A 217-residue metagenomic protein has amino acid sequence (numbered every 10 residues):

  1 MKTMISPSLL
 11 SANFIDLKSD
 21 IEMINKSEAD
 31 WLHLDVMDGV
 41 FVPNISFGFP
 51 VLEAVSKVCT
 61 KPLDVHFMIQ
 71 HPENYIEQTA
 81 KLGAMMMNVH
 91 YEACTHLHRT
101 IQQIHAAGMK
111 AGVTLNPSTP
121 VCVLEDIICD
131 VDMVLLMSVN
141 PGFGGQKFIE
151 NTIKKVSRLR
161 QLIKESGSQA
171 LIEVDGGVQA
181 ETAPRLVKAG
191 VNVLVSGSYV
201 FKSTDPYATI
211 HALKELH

Functional and structural regions predicted by a protein language model:
M1-N88, A93-H96, Q103, A111 (+8 more regions): Conserved N-terminal beta1-alpha1 strand-loop-helix module at the mouth
M4, T114, L135-S138, E173 (+1 more regions): Conserved beta-strand segments that form the floor/walls of ligand-binding pockets within enzyme and binding domains
L32-D35, I172-V174, S196: Short beta-strand segments at enzyme active-site cores
C59, A107, S166-S168: Helix C-cap/helix->beta junction micro-motif
L82, A107, A189: Conserved dinucleotide-binding and phosphotransfer motif residues
E92-C94, N116-S118, V139-G142, S198-F201: Short, acidic/turn-prone active-site loops that include or flank metal/cofactor- and phosphate-binding residues
S118-P120, Q179: Short acidic loop-to-helix transition motifs that present clustered carboxylates
N140, K147-V193: Active-site/ligand-binding-proximal alpha/beta "capping" segment
